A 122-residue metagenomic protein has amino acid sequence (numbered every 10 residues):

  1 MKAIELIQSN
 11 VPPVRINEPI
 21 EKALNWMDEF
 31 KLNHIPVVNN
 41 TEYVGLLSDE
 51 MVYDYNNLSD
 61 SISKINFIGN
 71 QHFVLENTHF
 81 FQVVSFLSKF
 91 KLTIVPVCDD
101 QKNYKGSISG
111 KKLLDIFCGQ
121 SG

Functional and structural regions predicted by a protein language model:
M1-V11, S59-Q71: Bateman (tandem CBS) regulatory domains
L6, P19, P36, M51-V52 (+3 more regions): Histidine- and aromatic-rich ligand-binding microenvironments
Q8, N40, D49, L58 (+1 more regions): ATP/adenylate-binding site constellation spanning eukaryotic-like Ser/Thr protein kinases, ABC-transporter
P13-K31, V38, F73-L92, V97-D100 (+2 more regions): The conserved cystathionine-beta-synthase
E29-D54: Generic amphipathic, hydrophobic interface segment in small proteins and small subunits
V44-E50, T93, K105-L113: Short hydrophobic beta-strand motif reused across regulatory alpha/beta modules
D49, S63-N70, V83, P96-V97: Structured N-terminal alpha/beta-domain signature that marks small ligand/cofactor-binding or signaling modules
M51-N66, L113-G122: A short, polar/charged loop-to-alpha-helix boundary motif
